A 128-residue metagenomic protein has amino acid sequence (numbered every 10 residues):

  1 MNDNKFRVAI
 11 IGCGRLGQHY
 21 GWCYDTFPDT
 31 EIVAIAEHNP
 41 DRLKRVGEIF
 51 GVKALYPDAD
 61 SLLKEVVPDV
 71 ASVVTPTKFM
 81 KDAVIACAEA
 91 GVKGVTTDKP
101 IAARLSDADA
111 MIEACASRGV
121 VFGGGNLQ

Functional and structural regions predicted by a protein language model:
M1-F50: N-terminal Rossmann-like dinucleotide-binding module
A9, A36, K64, T96-T97 (+1 more regions): Conserved Rossmann-like nucleotide-binding pocket used by diverse enzymes that bind dinucleotide cofactors
G14, A36, T77, I101 (+2 more regions): Short loop or secondary-structure boundary microenvironments that flank and position key functional residues
T30, K93, R118-V121: Short, well-ordered coil/turn segments that N-cap beta-strands
V33, L55-Y56, G123: General small-molecule cofactor/ligand-binding pocket signal
A54-A114: Beta-loop-alpha module in the N-terminal Rossmann-like domain of NAD(P)-dependent dehydrogenases, especially those
D109-L127: Rossmann-fold dehydrogenase core element
